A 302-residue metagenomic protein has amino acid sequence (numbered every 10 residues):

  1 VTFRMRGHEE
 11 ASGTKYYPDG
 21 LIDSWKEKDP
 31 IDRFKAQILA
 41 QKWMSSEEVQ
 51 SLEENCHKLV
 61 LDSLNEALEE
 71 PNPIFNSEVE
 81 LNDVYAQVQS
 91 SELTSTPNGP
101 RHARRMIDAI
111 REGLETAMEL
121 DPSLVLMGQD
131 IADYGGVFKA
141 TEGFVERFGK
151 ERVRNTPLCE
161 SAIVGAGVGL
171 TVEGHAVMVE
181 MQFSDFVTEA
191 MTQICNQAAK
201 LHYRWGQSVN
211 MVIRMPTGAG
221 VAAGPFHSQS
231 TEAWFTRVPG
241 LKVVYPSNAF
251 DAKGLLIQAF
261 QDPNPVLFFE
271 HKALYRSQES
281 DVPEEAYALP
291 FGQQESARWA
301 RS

Functional and structural regions predicted by a protein language model:
V1-D62, E66-E69, T236-S302: Glycine-rich ThDP/TPP pyrophosphate-binding loop and its adjacent helix/strand module within ThDP-dependent enzymes
F3-F148, L158: Conserved acidic/glycine
N82-F269, A273-L274, A286: Thiamine diphosphate
